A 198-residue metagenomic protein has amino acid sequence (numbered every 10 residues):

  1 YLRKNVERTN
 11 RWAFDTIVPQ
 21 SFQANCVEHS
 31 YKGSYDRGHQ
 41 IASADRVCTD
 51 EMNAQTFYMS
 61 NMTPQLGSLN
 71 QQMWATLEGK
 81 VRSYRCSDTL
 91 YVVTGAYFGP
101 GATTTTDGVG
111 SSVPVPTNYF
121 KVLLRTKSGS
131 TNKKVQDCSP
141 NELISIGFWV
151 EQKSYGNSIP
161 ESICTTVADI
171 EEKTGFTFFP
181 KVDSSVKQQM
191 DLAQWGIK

Functional and structural regions predicted by a protein language model:
Y1-V27: Glycine/proline-rich, flexible active-site/cofactor-binding loop segments that harbor closely spaced acidic
S21-K198: Domain-level detector of nuclease and nuclease-like folds in predominantly extracellular/periplasmic contexts
